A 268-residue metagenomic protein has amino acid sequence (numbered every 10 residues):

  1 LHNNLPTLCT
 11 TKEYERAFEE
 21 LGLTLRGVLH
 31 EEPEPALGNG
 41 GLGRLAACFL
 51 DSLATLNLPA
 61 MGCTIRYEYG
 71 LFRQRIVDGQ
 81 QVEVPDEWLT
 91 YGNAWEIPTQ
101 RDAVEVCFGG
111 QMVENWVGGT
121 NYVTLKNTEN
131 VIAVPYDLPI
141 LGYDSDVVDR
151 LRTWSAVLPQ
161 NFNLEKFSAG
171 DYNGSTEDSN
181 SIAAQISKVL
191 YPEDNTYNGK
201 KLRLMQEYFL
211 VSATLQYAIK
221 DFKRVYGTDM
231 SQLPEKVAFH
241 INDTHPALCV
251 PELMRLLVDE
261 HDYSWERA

Functional and structural regions predicted by a protein language model:
L1-R267: A conserved ligand/cofactor-binding region detector
